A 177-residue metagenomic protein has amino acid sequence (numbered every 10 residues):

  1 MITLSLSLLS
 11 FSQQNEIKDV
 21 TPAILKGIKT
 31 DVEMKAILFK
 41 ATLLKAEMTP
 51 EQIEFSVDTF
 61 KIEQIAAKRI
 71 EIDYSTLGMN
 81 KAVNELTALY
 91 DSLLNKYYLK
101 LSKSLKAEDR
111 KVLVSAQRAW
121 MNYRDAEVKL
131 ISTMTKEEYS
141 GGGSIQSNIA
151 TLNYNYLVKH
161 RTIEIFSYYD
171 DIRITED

Functional and structural regions predicted by a protein language model:
M1-I17: Bacterial Sec-dependent N-terminal signal peptides
Q13-D177: N-terminal alpha-helical modules
